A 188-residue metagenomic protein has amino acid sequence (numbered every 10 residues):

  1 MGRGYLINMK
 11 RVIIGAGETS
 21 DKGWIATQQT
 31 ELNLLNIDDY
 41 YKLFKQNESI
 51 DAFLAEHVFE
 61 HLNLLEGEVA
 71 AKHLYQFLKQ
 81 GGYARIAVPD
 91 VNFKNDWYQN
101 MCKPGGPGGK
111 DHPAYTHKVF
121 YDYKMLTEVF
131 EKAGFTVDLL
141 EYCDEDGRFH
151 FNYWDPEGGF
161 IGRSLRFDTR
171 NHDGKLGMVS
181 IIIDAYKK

Functional and structural regions predicted by a protein language model:
M1-N8: Short, Lys/Arg-enriched N-terminal segments with co-localized hydrophobic residues within the first ~10-30 amino acids
I7, T19-S20, D38, A114-T116 (+1 more regions): Short, solvent-exposed coil/turn segments
K10-K94, K124, I183-Y186: Conserved SAM-binding loop
L64-K79, Y83-K188: S-adenosyl-L-methionine-dependent methyltransferase catalytic module, highlighting the catalytic core
